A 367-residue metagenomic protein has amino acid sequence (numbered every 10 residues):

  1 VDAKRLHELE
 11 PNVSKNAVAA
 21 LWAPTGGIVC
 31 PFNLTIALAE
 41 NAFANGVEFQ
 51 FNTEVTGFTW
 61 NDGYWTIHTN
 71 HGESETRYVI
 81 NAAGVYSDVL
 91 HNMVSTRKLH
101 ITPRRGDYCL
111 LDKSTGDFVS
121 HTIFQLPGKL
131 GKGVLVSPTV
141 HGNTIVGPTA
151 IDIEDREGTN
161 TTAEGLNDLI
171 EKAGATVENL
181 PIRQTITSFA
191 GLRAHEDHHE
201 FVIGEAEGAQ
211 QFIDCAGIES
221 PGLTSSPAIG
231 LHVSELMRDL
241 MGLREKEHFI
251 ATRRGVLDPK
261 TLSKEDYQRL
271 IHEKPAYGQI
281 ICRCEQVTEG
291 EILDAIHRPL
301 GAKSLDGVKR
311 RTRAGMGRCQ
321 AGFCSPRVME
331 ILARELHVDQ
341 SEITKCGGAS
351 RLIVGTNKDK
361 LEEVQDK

Functional and structural regions predicted by a protein language model:
V1, P31, A37, P127 (+6 more regions): C-terminal catalytic lobe of FAD-dependent flavoproteins
V1-F51, T56-G63, H68, H195-E196: Flavin (FAD/FMN) cofactor-binding and adjacent substrate-gating region of FAD-dependent oxidoreductase domains
N41, V89, M93, L236-L240 (+1 more regions): Active-site catalytic microenvironments for nucleophilic, acid-base chemistry
Q50, I80, I213-C215: Hydrophobic/aromatic beta-strand patches that form the interior of the parallel beta-sheet core in alpha/beta enzyme
F58-G147, I151-T162, E171, V177-L180 (+1 more regions): Flavin-dependent oxidoreductases
E157, T288-P299, G322-Q340: Iron-sulfur (Fe-S) cluster-binding segments and ferredoxin-like electron-carrier domains, especially [2Fe-2S]
K309-S325, E342-D366: Short Fe-S-cluster ligation motifs
